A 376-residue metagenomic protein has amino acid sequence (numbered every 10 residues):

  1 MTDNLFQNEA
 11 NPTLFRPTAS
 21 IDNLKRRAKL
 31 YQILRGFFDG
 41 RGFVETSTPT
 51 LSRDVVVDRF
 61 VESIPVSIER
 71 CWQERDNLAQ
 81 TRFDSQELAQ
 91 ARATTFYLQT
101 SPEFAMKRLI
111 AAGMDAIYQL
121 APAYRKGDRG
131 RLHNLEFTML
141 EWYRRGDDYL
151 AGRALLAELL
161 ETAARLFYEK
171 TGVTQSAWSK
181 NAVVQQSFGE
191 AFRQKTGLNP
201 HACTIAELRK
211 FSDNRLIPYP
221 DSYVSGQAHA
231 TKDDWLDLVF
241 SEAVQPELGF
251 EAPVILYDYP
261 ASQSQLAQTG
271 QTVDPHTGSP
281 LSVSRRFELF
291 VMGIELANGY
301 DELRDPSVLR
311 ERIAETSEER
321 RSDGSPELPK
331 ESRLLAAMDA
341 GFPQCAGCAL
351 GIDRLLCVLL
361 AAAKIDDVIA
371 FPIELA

Functional and structural regions predicted by a protein language model:
T2-A151, E161, C357: Class II aminoacyl-tRNA synthetase-like tRNA-binding/catalytic domains
R26-L30, L34, L98, P102 (+7 more regions): Hydrophobic (often cysteine-bearing) scaffold residues that line and stabilize catalytic clefts of nucleotide/cofactor
I33-R41, L109-A112, A123, R145 (+8 more regions): Generic, well-ordered alpha-helical scaffold segments in large soluble proteins
D39, I110, L296, Q344-L350: Short conserved micro-motifs on helix faces and helix-strand junctions that flank and scaffold key functional residues
R75-L78, D84-S85, T162-G293, E315-F342: Metal-assisted phosphate- and nucleotidyl-transfer catalytic regions
R145-D148, R165, G197, E302 (+3 more regions): Short, well-ordered loop/turn and helix-capping segments at boundaries between secondary-structure elements and domains
P306-A376: Active-site pocket scaffolds in enzymes
